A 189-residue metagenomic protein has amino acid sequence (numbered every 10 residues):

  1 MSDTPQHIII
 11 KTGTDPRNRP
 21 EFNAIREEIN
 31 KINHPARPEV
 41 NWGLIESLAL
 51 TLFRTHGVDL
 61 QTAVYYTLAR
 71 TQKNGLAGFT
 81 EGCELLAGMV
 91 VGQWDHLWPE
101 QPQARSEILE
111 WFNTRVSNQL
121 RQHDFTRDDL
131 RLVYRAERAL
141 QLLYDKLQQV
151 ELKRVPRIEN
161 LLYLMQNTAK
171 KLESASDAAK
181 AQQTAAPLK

Functional and structural regions predicted by a protein language model:
M1-I32, A36-R37, V58, C83 (+2 more regions): Polyanionic, low-complexity intrinsically disordered segments
G43-P99: An N-terminal, globular interaction/scaffold subdomain
